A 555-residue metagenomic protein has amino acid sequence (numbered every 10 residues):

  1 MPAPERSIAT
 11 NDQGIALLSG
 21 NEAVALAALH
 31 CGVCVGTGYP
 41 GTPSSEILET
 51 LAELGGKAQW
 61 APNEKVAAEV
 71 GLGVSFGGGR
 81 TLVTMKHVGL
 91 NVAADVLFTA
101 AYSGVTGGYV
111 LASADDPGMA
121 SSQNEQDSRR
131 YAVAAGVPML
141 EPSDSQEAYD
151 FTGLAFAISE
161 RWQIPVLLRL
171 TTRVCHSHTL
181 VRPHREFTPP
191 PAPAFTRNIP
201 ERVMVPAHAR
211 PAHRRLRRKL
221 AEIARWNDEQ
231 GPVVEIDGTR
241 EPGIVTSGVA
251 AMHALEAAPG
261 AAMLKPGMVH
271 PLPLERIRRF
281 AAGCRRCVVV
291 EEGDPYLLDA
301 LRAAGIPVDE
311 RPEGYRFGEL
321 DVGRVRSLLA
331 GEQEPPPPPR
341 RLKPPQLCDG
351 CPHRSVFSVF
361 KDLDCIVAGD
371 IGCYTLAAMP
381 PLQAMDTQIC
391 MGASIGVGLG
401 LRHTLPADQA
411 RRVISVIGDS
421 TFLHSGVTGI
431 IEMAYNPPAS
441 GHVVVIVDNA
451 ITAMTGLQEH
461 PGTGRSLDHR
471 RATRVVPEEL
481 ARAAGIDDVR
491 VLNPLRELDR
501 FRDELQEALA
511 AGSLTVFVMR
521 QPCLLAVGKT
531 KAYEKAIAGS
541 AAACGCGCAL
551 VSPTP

Functional and structural regions predicted by a protein language model:
M1-S145, R173, D237, G260 (+2 more regions): Thiamine diphosphate
P2-N21, C31, P142-L347, P352-V356 (+4 more regions): Flexible, low-complexity linker and terminal segments
G38-Y39, A61, T84, A112 (+14 more regions): Generic beta-strand/beta-sheet core signal
P43-E46, A67-A68, L90-V92, P117-A120 (+10 more regions): Flexible loop/turn segments at secondary-structure boundaries
T50-L54, L255-L264, E479-D487: Short helix-loop-beta junction
G56-P62, S103-A114, A194-R197, P437-A450 (+2 more regions): A glycine-rich helix N-cap at a beta->alpha junction
D116-T171, V203, A207, R411 (+1 more regions): Conserved thiamine diphosphate
S121, A378-V518, L524-I537: Thiamine diphosphate
